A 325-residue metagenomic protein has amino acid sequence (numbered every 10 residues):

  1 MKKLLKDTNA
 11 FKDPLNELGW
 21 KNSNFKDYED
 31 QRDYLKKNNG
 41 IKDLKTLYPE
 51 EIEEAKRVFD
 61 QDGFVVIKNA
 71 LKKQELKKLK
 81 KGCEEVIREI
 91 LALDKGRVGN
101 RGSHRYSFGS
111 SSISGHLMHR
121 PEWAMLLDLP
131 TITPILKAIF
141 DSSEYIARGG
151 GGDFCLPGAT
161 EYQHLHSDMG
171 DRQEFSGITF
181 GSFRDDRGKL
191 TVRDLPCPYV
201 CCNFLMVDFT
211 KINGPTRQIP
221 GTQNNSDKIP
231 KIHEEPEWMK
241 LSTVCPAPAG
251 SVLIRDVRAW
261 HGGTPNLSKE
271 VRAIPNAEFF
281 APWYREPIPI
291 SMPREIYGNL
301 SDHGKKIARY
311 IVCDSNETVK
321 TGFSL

Functional and structural regions predicted by a protein language model:
K2-D62, K68-R184: Non-heme Fe(II)-dependent double-stranded beta-helix
K2-L44, K228-E234, T243, V252-I254 (+1 more regions): Non-heme Fe(II)/2-oxoglutarate
V66-K68, Y145-G149, C201, R217-Q218 (+1 more regions): A structural signal for short, well-ordered beta-strand segments and their strand-loop junctions that often border
L71-K73, G152-C155, A159, G170 (+4 more regions): Short, solvent-exposed loop/turn segments at secondary-structure junctions
H119-M125, K189-L190, M239-T243, G262-T264: Active-site rim elements
I135, E161-C245, E286-M292: Catalytic core of non-heme Fe(II) oxygenases with the double-stranded beta-helix
G150-G152, C202-F204, P275-F279: A structural signal for short, well-ordered beta-strand segments
